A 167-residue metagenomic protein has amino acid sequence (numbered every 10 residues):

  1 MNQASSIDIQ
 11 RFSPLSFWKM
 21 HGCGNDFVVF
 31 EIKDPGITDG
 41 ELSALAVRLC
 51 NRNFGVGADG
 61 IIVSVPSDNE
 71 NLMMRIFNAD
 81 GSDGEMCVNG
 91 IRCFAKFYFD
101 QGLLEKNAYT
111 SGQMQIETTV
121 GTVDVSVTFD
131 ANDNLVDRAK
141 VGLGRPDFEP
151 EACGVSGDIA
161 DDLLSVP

Functional and structural regions predicted by a protein language model:
M1-L135: A glycine-rich beta-to-alpha transition motif near the start of alpha/beta enzyme domains, typified by
N134-P146: Membrane helix-loop-helix hairpins that form the core translocation module of multi-pass transporters
R145-P167: Active-site glycine-rich loop that binds ribose-phosphate moieties when present
